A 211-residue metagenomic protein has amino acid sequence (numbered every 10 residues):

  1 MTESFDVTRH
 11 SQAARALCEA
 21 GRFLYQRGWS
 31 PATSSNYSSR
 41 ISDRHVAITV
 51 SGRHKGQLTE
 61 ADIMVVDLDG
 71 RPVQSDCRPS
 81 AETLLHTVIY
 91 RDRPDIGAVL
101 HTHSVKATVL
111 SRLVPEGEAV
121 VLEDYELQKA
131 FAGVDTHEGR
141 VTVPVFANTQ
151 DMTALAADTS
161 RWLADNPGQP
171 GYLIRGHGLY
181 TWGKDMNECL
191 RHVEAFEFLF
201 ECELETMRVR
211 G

Functional and structural regions predicted by a protein language model:
M1-G211: Glycine-rich flexible loops
